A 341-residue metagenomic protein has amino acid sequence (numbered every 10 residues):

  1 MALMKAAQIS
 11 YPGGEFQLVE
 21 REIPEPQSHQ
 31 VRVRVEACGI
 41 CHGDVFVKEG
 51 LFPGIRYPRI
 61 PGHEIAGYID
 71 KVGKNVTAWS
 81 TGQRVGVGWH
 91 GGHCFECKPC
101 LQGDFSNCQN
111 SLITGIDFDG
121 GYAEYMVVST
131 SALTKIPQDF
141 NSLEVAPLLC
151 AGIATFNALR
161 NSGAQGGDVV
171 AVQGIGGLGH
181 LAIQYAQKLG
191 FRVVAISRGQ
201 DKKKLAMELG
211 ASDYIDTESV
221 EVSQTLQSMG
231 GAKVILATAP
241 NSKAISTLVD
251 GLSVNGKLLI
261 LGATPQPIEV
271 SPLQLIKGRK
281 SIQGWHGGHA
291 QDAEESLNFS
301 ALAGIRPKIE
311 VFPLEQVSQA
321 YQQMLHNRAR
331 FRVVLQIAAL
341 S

Functional and structural regions predicted by a protein language model:
A2-M4, S246, A290-S341: C-terminal hydrophobic helical "lid"/dimerization subdomain of Rossmann-like NAD(P)H-dependent oxidoreductases
P24-C38, L51-K98, A132, P137-F140: Glycine-rich beta-strand-centered segment in the early N-terminal region that forms part of a ligand/cofactor-binding
H93-Q173: NAD(P)H dinucleotide-binding glycine-rich loop of Rossmann-like/cofactor-binding domains, especially the beta1-alpha1
V169-I175, Q187-T247: Adenosine-nucleotide cofactor-binding segment
G179-H180: N-terminal Rossmann-fold NAD(P) dinucleotide-binding loop
L252-S253: Helix-to-beta-strand junctions that scaffold the AdoMet/dcAdoMet cofactor pocket in Class I SAM-dependent enzymes
G256-K257: Glycine-centered, small-residue-biased loops immediately flanking beta-strands in adenine/cofactor-binding cores
G262-G278, A290-S296: Rossmann-fold NAD(P)-binding glycine/threonine-rich loop
